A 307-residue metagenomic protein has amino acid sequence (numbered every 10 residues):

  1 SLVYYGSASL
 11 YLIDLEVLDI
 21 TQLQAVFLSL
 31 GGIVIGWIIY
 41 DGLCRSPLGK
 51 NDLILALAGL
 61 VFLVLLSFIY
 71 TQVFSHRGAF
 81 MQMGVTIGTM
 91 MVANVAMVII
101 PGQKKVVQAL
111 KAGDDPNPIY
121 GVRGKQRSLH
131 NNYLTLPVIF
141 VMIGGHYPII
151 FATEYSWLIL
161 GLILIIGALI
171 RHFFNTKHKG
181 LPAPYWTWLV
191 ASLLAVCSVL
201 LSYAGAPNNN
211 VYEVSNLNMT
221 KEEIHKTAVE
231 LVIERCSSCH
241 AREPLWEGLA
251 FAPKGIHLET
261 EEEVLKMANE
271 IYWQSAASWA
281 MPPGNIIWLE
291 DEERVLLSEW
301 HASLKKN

Functional and structural regions predicted by a protein language model:
S1-D52, I149-E154, G161: Membrane-interface helix-loop-helix modules in multi-pass inner-membrane proteins
S1-S9, P182-T187, L194-A195, V199-N307: Aromatic- and Gly/Pro-enriched helix-to-coil junctions and flexible linker segments
S1-Y11, S67-M81, L134-T153: Alpha-helical transmembrane segments and their membrane-interface junctions in multi-pass membrane proteins
T21-I33, R77-A96: Alpha-helical transmembrane segments
I35-G42, V95-V98, I165-N175, C197-Y203: Alpha-helical transmembrane segments
L48-M91: Long, highly hydrophobic alpha-helical transmembrane signal-anchor segments
G49-L57, A152-L158, H178-S192: Membrane-interfacial entry segments at the cytosolic side of transmembrane helices
I99-R123: Juxtamembrane inter-helical linkers in multi-pass membrane proteins
